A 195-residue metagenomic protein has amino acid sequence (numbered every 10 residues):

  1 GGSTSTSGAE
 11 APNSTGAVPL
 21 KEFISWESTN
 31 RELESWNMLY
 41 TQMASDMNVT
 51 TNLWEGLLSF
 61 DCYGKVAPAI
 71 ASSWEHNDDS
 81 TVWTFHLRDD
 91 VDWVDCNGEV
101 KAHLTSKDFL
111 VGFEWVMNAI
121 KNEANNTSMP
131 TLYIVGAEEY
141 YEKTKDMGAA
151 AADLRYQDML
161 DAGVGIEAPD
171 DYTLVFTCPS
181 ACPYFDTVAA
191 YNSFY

Functional and structural regions predicted by a protein language model:
G1-K21, K65: Short, low-complexity disordered leader/linker segments with a strong preference for bacterial N-terminal type II
G16-L20, W74-S80, Q157-L160, I166-D171: Extracellular/periplasmic catalytic domains that process cell-envelope and extracellular macromolecules
W26-D78: N-terminal lobe/hinge region of extracytoplasmic solute-binding protein
E27-N30, F60, R88, P169 (+1 more regions): Structured loops at beta-to-helix junctions and adjacent beta-edge loops in soluble globular domains
N30-E34, G64, D90-D92, A181-Y184: Solvent-exposed loop/turn segments at secondary-structure junctions within structured extracellular/periplasmic domains
W36-L39, N97-G98, D186-Y191: Short, solvent-exposed loop/turn and secondary-structure capping segments
S72-G136, V175: Aromatic- and charge-enriched surface segment that lines or borders ligand/interaction sites
D108, W115-Y195: Surface-exposed binding/hinge segments that line and control ligand-binding clefts or catalytic entry sites
